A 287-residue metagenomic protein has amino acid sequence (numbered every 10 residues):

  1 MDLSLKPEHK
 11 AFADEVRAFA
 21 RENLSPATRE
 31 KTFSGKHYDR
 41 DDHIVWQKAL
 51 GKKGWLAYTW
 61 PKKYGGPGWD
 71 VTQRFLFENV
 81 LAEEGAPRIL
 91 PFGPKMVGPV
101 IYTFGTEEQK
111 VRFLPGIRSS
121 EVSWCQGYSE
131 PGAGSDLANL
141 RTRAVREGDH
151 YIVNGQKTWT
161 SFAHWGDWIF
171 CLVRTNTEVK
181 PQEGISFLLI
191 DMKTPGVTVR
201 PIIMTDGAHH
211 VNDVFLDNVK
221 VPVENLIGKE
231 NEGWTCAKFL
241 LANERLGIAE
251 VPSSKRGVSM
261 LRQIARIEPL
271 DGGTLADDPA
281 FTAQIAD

Functional and structural regions predicted by a protein language model:
P7, V197-D287: Glycine-rich beta->alpha junctions and the first turn(s) of the following alpha-helix
A27-L50: Short secondary-structure junction/hinge motifs that connect adjacent elements
I44-Q47, G51-E121, S161-W168: Internal helix-loop-helix
G54, F77-A82, L172-V173, L189-T194 (+1 more regions): Short Ser/Thr-interspersed hydrophobic loop/turn segments at strand-loop and sheet-helix junctions that line or gate
S120-Y128: A short, Trp-centered hydrophobic/proline-enriched beta-strand micro-motif
A133-S135, T158-A163, T205-D206: Glycine-rich phosphate/pyrophosphate-binding beta-alpha loops
T142-V145: A structural signal for short hydrophobic beta-strand segments in well-ordered beta-sheet cores
D149-H150, N154-R200: A short core secondary-structure module
